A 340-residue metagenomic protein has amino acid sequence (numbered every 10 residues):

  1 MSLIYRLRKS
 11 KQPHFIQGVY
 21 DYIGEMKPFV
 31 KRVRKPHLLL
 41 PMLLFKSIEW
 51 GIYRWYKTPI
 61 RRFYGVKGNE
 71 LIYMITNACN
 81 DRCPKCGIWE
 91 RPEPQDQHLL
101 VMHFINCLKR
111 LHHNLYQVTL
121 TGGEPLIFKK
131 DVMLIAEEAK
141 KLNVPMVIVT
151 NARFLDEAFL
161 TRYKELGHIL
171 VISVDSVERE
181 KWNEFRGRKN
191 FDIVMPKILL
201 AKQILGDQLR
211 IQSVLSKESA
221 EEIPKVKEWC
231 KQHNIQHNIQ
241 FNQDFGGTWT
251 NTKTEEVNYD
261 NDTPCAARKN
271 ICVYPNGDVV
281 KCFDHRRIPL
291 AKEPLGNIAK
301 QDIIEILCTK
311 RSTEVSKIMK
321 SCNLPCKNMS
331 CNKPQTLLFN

Functional and structural regions predicted by a protein language model:
L3-L7, V19, R62-F63, K67 (+1 more regions): Flexible mid-to-C-terminal extensions adjoining Fe-S/redox cofactors in radical SAM and related proteins
Q17-Y20, E25, R32, L38-I169 (+2 more regions): Conserved alpha-helical substructure of the radical SAM core
Y64-G65, D260-C265: Short loop/turn motifs at secondary-structure junctions and domain boundaries
I72, T76, N80, D262 (+2 more regions): Residues immediately within or flanking Cys/His clusters that coordinate Zn2+ in small zinc-binding modules
P92-P94, E178-F185, W249-T250: A short acidic, helix-capping loop that chelates divalent metal ions and anchors anionic groups
H112-T121, K140-V147, H168-V174, D192-T254 (+1 more regions): Conserved C-terminal portion of the radical SAM core fold that forms the substrate/S-adenosylmethionine-binding
F128-K129, L155-E157, S219-I223, V280: Short, well-ordered alpha-helical microsegments
